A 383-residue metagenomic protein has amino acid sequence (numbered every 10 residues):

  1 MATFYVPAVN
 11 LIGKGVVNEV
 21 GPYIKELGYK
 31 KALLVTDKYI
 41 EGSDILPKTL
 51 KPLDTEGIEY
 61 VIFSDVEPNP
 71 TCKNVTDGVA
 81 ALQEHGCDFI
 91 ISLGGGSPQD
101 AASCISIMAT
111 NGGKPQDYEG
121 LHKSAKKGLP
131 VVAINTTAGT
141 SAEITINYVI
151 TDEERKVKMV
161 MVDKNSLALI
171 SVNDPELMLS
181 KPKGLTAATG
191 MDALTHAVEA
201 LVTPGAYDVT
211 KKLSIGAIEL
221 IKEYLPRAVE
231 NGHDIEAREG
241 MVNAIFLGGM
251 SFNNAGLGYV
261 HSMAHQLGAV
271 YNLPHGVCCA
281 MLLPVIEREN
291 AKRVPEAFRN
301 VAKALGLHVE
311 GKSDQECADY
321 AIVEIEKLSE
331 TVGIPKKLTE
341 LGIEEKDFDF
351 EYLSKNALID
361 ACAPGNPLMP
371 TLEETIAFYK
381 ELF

Functional and structural regions predicted by a protein language model:
M1-F89, L338: ATP/NTP phosphate-donor binding region
V17-V20, G42-I45, C72-K73, S97-S103 (+3 more regions): Short glycine/serine/threonine-rich phosphate/pyrophosphate-binding segments that cradle anionic phosphate groups
N18, T110-A206, A297-A304: A glycine/threonine-rich phosphate-anchoring loop and its flanking beta-alpha core in nucleotide/phosphate-binding
K48-T49, D77-V79, P98-N111, I144-T145: Short Gly/Thr/Asp-enriched flexible loops that form oxyanion-binding sites at enzyme active sites
C87-S103, T136-A142, V270-L273: Glycine/serine-rich anion-binding loops at beta->alpha junctions that coordinate negatively charged ligand groups
A200-K327: Active-site segments that bind and position negatively charged phosphate/pyrophosphate groups
H308-F383: C-terminal charged capping/lid subdomain of soluble metabolic enzymes
